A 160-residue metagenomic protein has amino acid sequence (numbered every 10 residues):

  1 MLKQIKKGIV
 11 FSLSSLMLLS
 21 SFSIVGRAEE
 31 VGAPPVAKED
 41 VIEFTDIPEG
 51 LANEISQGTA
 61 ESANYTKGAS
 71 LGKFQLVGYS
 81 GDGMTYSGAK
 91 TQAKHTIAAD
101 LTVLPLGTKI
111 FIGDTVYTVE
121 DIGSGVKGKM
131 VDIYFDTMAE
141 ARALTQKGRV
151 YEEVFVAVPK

Functional and structural regions predicted by a protein language model:
L2-K160: Solvent-exposed, well-ordered loop and adjacent helix/strand elements within mature globular domains that form
